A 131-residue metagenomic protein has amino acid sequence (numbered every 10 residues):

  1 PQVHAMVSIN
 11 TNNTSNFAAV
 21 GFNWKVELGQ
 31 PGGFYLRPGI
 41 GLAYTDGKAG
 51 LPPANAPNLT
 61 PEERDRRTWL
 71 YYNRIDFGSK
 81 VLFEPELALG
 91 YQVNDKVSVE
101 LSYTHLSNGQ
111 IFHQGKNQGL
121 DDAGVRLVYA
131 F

Functional and structural regions predicted by a protein language model:
P1-V7: Transmembrane beta-strand segments of Gram-negative outer membrane beta-barrel proteins
N10-F131: Outer-membrane beta-barrel transmembrane domain signature
